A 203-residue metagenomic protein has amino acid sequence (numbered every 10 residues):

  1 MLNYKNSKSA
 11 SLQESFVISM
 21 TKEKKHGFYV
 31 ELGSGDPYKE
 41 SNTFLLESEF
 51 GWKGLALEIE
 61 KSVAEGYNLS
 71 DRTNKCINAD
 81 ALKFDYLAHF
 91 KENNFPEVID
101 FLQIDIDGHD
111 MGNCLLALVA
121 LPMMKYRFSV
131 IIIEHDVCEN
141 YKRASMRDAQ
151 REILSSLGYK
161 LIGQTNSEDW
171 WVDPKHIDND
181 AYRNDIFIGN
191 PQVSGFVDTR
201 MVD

Functional and structural regions predicted by a protein language model:
M1-K5, M201-D203: Juxtamembrane luminal stem/stalk of type II transmembrane Golgi/ER carbohydrate-processing enzymes
N3-L87: SAM cofactor-binding core of SAM-dependent methyltransferases, primarily the Rossmann-like beta-alpha-beta module
T21, Y86-P96, L118-M124: Short amphipathic alpha-helix with an adjacent loop that forms part of the alpha/beta core around
F28, F44-L45, F50-K53, E97-I104 (+1 more regions): Conserved acidic-Pro-Pro-aromatic motif
E65, L69, A88, E92 (+3 more regions): Replace "anionic and nucleotidyl ligands
K75-G112: Internal catalytic-core helix/loop-beta-alpha segment that presents or stabilizes conserved functional determinants
